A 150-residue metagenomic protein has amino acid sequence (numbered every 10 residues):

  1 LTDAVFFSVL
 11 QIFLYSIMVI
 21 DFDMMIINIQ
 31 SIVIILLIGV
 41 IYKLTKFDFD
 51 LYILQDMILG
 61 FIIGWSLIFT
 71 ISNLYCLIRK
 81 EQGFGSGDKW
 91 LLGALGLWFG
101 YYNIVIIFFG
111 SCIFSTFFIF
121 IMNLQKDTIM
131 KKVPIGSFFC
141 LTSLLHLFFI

Functional and structural regions predicted by a protein language model:
L1-I150: A membrane-topology feature that recognizes alpha-helical transmembrane segments and their immediate juxtamembrane
